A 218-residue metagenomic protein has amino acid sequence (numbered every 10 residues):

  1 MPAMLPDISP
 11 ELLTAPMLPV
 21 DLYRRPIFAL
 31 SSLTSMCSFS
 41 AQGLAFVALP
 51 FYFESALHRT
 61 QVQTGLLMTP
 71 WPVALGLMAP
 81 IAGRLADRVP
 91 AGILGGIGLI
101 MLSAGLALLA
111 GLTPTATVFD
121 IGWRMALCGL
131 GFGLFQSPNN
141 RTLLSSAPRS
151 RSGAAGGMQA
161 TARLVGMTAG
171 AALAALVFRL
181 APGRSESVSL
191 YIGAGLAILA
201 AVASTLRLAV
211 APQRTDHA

Functional and structural regions predicted by a protein language model:
M4-P10: Transmembrane alpha-helical segments that form the membrane-embedded catalytic/substrate-channel core of multi-pass
L5, A15-R214: 12-transmembrane solute porter fold
H217-A218: Short, highly charged, low-complexity non-transmembrane loops/tails of multi-pass membrane proteins
